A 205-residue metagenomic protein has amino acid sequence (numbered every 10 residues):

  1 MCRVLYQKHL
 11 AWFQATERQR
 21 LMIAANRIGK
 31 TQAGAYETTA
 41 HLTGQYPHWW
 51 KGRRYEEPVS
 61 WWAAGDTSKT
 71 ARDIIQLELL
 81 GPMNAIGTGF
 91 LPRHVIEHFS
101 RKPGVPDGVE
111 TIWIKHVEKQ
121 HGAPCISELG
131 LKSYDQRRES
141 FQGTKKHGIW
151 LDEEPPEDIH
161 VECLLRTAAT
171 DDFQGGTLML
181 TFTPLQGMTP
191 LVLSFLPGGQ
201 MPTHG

Functional and structural regions predicted by a protein language model:
M1-G205: Phosphate/NTP-binding elements of NTP-utilizing enzymes
